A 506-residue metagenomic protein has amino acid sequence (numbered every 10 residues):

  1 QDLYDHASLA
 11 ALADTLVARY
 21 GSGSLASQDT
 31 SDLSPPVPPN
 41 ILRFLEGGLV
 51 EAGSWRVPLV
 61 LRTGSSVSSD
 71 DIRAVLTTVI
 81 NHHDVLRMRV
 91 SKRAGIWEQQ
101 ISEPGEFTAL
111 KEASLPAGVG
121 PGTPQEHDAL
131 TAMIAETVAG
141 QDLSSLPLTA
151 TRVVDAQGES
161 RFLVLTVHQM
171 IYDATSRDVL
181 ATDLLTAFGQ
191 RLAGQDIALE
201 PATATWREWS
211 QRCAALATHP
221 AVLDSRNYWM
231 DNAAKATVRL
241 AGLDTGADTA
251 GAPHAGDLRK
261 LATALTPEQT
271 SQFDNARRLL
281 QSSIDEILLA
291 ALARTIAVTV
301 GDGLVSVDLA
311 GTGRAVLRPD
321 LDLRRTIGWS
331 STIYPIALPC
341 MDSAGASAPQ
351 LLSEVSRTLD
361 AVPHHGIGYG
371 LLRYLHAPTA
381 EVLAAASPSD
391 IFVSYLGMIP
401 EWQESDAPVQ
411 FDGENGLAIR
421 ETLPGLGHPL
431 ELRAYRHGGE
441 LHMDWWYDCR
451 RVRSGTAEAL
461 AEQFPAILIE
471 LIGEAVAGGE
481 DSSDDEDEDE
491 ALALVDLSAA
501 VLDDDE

Functional and structural regions predicted by a protein language model:
Q1, G64-R87, P124, L165-T182 (+5 more regions): Acyl activation and transfer enzymes in specialized metabolism, enriched for ANL adenylate-forming modules
Q1, H83, R87, D178-L184 (+5 more regions): Extended, hydrophobic beta-loop-alpha segments that form or line the acyl/peptidyl-thioester binding and transfer paths
Q1-A7: Phosphopantetheinylated carrier protein domains
A10-P36, L396-S405, G455-E506: Flexible, non-catalytic linker and terminal segments flanking ANL/adenylate-forming cores
D14-E51, R73-G118, T123-D128, L146 (+4 more regions): Short amphipathic alpha-helices and their capping loops
L49-R56, R73, D84-V85, K92 (+7 more regions): His-Asp-centered acyl/peptidyl-transfer active-site segments
S65-N81, Q100-S145, R226, S343-L359 (+2 more regions): A short, small/polar-residue-rich loop/turn motif at beta-strand boundaries within alpha/beta enzyme cores
T77, T149-A150, V154-R207, T456-G473: Active-site-proximal acidic secondary-structure segment that organizes catalysis
